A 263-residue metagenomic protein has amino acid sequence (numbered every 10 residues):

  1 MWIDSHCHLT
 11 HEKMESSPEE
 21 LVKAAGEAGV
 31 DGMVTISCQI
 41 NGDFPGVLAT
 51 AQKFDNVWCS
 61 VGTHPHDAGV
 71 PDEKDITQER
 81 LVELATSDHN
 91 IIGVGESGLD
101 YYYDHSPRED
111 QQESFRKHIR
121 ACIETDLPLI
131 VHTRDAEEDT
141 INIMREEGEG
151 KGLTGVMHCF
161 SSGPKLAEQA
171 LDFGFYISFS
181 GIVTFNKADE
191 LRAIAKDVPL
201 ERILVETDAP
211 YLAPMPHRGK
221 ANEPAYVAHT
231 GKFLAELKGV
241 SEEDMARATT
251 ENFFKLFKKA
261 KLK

Functional and structural regions predicted by a protein language model:
M1-K263: Mid-domain alpha/beta scaffold segments of enzyme catalytic cores
